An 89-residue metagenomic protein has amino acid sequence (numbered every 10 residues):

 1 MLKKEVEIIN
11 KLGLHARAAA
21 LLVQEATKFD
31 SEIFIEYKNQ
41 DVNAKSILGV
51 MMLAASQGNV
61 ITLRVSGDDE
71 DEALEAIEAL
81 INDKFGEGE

Functional and structural regions predicted by a protein language model:
M1-E5, V60-T62: Intrinsic-disorder/low-complexity, polar/charged segments enriched in Ser/Thr/Lys/Arg/Asp/Glu/Gln
E7-L48, M52-Q57: Compact, glycine-rich, soluble single-domain proteins
S56-E89: C-terminal structural segments of small proteins and small subunits
